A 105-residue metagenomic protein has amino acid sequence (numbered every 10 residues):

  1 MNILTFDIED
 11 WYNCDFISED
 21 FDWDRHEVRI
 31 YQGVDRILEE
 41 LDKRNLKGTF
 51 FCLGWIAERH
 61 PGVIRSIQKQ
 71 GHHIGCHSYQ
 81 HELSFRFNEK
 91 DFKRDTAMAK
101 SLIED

Functional and structural regions predicted by a protein language model:
M1-D105: Catalytic alpha-helical scaffold of carbohydrate-active enzymes acting on polysaccharides/glycoconjugates
